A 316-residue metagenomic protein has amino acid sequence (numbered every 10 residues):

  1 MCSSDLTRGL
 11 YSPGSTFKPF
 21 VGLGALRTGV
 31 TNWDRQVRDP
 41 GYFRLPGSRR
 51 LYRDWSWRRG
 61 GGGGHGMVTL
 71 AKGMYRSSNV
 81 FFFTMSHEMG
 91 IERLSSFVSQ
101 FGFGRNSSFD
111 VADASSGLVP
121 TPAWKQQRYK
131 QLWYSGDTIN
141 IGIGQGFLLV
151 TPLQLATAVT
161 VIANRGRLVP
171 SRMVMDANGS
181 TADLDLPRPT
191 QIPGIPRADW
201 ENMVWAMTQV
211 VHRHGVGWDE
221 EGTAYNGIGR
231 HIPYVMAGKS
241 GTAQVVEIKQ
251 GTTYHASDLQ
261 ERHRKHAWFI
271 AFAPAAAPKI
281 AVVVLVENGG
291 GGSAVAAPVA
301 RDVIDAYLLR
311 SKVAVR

Functional and structural regions predicted by a protein language model:
M1-S15, F20-V284: Beta-lactam-recognizing serine transpeptidase/beta-lactamase-like catalytic domain environment
L155, G292-I304: Short, charged, low-complexity patches
S180-Q191, V299-R316: Short, gly/Ser/Thr-rich active-site loops of penicillin-recognizing serine hydrolases
E287-G290: A generic structural motif
